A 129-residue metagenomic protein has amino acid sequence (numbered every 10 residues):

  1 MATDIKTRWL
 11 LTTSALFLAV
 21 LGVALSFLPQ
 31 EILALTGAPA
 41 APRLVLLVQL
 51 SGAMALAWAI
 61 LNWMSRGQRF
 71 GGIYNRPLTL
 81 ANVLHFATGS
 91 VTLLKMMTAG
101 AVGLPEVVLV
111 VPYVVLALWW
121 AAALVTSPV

Functional and structural regions predicted by a protein language model:
M1-T7: Short, Lys/Arg-rich, polar N-terminal cytosolic tail immediately upstream of the first transmembrane signal-anchor
R8, A15, G52-A55, T79-F86 (+3 more regions): Residues within membrane-spanning alpha-helices of integral membrane proteins, especially the hydrophobic core/packing
R8-L10, L21-L46: Membrane-helix boundary elements
A19-A24, L44-G67, L80-S90: Core segments of alpha-helical transmembrane spans in multipass integral membrane proteins
T36-V45, Y74-P77, A101-V111: Non-cytosolic membrane-interface motifs at loop->transmembrane helix junctions
N62-N75, M97-T98: Juxtamembrane helix-break-helix junctions at the cytosolic face of small multi-pass alpha-helical membrane proteins
V91-V108, L124-V125: Membrane-helix boundary connector in multi-pass membrane proteins
V115-V129: Membrane-water interface at the C-terminal end of transmembrane alpha helices
